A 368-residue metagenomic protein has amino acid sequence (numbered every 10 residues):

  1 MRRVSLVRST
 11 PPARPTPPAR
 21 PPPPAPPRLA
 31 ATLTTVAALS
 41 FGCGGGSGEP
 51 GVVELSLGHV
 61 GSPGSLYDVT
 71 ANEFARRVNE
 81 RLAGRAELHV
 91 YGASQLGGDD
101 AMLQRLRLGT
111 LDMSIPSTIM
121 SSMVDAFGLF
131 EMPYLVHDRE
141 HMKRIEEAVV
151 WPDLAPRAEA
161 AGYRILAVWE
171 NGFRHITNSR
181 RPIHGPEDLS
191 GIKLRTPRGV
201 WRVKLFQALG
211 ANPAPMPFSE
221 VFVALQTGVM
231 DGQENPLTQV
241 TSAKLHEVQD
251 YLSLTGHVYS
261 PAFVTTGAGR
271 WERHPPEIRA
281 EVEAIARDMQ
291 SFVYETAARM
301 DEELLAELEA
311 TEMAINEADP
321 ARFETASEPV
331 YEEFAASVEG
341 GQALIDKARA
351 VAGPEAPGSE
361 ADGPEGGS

Functional and structural regions predicted by a protein language model:
M1-E54, G358-S368: Short, low-complexity disordered leader/linker segments with a strong preference for bacterial N-terminal type II
C43-H141, V150, A158-S368: N-terminal secretory/targeting leader peptides
L154: Basic phosphate/pyrophosphate-binding loop/patch that engages nucleotide-derived ligands
